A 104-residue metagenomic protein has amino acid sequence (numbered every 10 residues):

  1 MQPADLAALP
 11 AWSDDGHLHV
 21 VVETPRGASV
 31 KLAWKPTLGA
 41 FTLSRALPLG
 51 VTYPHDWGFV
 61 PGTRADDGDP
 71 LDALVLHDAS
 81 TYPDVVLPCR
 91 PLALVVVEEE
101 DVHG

Functional and structural regions predicted by a protein language model:
M1-G104: Hydrophobic N-terminal alpha-helices or hydrophobic patches in metabolic proteins across all domains of life
